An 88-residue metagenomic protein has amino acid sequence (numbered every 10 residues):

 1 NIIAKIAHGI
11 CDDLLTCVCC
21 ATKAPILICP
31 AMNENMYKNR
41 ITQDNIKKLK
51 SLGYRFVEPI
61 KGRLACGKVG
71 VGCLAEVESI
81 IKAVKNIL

Functional and structural regions predicted by a protein language model:
N1-C11: Glycine-rich phosphate-binding loop
N1-I2, R63-A65: Short, active-site-adjacent cap segments at secondary-structure transitions
K5, K23-K61, V71-V84: Short, glycine-/small-residue-rich phosphate/pyrophosphate-handling segment
I10, L14-I28: Phosphate/Mg2+-binding loops and adjacent switch elements in nucleotide/diphosphate-handling enzyme cores
K68: Glycine-rich phosphate-binding loop of ATP-grasp-fold ATP-dependent ligases
I87-L88: Flexible nucleotide-interacting loop at or near the entrance of a catalytic core
